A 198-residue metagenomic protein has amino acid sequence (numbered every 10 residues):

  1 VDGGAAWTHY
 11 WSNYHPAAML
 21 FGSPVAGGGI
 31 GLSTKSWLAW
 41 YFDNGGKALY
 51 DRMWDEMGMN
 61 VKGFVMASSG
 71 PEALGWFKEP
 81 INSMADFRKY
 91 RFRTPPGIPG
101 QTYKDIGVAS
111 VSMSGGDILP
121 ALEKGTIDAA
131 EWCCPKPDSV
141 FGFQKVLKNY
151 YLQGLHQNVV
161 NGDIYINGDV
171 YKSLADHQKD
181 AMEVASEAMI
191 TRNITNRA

Functional and structural regions predicted by a protein language model:
V1-W37, R52-A198: N-terminal secretory/targeting leader peptides
W37-D43: Active-site-adjacent segment of FAD-dependent monooxygenases/related oxidoreductases
